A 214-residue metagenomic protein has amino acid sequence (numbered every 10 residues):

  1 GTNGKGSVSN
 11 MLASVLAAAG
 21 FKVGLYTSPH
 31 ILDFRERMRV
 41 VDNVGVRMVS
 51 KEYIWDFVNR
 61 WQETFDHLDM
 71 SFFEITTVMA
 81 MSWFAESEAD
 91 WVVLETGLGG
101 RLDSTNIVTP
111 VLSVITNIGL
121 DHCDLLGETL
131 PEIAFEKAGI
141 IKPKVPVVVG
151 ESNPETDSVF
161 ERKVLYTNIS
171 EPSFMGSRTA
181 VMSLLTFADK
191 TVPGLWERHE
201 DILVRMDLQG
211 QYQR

Functional and structural regions predicted by a protein language model:
S7-M11: Hydrophobic positions on the alpha1 helix immediately C-terminal to the Walker A/P-loop
L12, A80, S158-F160: Aromatic/hydrophobic pocket-lining residues that form π-stacking "cages" and hydrophobic walls in ligand
L12-F21, V164: Hydrophobic alpha-helical packing residues
V15-A19, W83, F187, T191: Active-site catalytic microenvironments for nucleophilic, acid-base chemistry
A18-V108, L120, D124-L126, E132 (+1 more regions): ATP-dependent carboxylate-amine ligase catalytic core
S50-I54, S177, R214: Generic alpha-helical segment signature
E88-E95, P110-Q213: Acidic, Mg2+-coordinating active-site environments of NTP-dependent enzymes
